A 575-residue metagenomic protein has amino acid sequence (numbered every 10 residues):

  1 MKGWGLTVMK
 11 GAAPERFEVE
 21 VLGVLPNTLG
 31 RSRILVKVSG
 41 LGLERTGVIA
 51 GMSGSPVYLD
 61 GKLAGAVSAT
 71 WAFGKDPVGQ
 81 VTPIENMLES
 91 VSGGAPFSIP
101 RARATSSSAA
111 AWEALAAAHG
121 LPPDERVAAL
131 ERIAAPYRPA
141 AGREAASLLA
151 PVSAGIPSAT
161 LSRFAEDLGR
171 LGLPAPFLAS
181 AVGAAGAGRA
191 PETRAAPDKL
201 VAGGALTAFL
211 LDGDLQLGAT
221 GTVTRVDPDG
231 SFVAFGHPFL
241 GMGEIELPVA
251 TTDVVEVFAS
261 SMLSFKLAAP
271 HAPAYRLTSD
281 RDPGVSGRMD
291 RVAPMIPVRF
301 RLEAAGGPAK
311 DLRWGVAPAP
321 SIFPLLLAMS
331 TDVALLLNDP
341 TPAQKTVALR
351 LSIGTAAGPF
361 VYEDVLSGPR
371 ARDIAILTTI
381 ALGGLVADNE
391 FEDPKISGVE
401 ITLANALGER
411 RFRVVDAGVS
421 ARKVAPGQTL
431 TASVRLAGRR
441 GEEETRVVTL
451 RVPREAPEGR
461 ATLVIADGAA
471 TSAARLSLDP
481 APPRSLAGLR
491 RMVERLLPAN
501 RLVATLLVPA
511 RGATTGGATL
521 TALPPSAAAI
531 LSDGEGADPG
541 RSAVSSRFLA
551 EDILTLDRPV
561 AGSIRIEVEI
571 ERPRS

Functional and structural regions predicted by a protein language model:
M1-S575: Terminal presequence/propeptide segments associated with secretion/organelle targeting and zymogen/polyprotein
